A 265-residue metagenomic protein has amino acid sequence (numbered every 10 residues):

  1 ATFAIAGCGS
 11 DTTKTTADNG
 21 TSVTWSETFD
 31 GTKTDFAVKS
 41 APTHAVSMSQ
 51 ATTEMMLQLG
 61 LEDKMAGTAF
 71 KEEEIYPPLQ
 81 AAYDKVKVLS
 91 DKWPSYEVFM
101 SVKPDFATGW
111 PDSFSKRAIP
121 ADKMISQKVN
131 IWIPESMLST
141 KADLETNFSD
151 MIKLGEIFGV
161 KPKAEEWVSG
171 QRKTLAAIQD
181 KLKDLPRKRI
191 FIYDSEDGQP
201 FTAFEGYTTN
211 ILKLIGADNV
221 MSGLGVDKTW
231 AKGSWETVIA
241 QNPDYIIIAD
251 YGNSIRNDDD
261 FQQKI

Functional and structural regions predicted by a protein language model:
T2-I5: Bacterial Sec-type N-terminal signal peptides, specifically the leucine/valine-rich hydrophobic h-region
G7-T53, I157-I192: Bacterial Sec-exported substrate-binding components of ABC uptake systems
T28-T32, V86-E97, G225-S234: Short helix-initiation/N-cap motifs at beta->coil->alpha
H44-V102, F106-S113, A217-V220: A short, structured surface patch at a secondary-structure boundary
S49, P111-D112, S136, A249-N253: Short secondary-structure boundary segments
K71-P78, F201-W230: Alpha-helical, coiled-coil/dimerization segments enriched in small aliphatic residues
P120-E196, M221-S222: Extracytoplasmic substrate-binding proteins
A142-E156, E165, Y245-I265: Structured C-terminal subdomain patch of bacterial secreted/periplasmic proteins
